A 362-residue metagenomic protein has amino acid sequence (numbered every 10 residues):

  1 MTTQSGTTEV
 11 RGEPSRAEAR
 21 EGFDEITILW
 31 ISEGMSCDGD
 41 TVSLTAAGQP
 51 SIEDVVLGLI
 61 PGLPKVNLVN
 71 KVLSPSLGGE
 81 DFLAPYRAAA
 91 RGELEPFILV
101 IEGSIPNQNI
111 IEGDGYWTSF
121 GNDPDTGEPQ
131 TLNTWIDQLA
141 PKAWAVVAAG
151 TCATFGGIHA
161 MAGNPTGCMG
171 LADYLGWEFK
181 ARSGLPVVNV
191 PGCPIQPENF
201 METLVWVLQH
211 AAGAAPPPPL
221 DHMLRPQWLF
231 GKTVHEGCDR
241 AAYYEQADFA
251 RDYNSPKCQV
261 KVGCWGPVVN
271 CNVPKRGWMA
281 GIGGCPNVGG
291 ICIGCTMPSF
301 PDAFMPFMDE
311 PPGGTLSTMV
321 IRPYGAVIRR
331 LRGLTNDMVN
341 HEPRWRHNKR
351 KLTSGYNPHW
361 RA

Functional and structural regions predicted by a protein language model:
M1-A84, A89-V100, G184-N189, E202-A362: Iron-sulfur (Fe-S) cluster-binding modules
I31, V100-G103, E128-P129, A149-T151 (+1 more regions): Short His-Asn-centered micro-motif
C37, Q108-N109, T154-I158, Q196-N199: Short, well-ordered, mixed-charge alpha-helical segments that flank or form enzyme active sites
T45-P50, Y116-G121, M161-D173: A glycine- and small-aliphatic-rich helix-loop capping segment at beta-alpha/alpha-beta transitions that lines
E95-F97, K142-A145: Loop/turn elements at helix/coil->beta-strand transitions in domains of secreted/extracellular proteins
Q108-P129, G157-N164: Glycine/threonine-rich flexible loop motifs
G127-A143: Catalytic-core regions built around general acid/base machinery
C152, G156-S183, V188, G192: Class I SAM-dependent methyltransferase SAM-binding "motif I" and its flanking Rossmann-like core
